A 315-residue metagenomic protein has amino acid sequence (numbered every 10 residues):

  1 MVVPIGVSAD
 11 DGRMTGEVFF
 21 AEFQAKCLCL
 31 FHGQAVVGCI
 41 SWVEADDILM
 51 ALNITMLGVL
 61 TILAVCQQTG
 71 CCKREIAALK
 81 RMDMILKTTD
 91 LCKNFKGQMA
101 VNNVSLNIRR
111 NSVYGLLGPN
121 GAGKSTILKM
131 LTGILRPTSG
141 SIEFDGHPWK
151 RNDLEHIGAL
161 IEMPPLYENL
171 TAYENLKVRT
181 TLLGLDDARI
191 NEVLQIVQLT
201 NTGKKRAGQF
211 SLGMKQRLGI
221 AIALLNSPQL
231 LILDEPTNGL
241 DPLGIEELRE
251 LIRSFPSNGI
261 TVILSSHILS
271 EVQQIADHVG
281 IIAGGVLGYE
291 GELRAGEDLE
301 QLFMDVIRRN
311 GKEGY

Functional and structural regions predicted by a protein language model:
T132: Helix-to-loop junction immediately C-terminal to a conserved catalytic motif
G140-E155, Y289-G291: Conserved ABC transporter NBD signature motif
K177, T181, D187-T202: Conserved ABC ATPase "signature" region
I220: Hydrophobic anchor residue at the start of the ABC signature
L231-E235: Catalytic Walker B motif of ABC-type/P-loop ATPase nucleotide-binding domains
